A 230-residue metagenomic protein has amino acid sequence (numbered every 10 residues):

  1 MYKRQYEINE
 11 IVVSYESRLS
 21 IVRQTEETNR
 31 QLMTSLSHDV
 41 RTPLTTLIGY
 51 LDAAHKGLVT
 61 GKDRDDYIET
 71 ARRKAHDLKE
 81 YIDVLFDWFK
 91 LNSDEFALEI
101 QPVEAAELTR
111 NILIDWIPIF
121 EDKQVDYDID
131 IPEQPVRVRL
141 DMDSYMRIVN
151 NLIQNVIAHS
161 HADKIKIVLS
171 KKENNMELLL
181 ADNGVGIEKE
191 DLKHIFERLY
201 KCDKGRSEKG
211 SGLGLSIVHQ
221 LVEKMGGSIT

Functional and structural regions predicted by a protein language model:
E99-I114: A conserved beta-strand-to-alpha-helix junction within the catalytic ATP-binding
E99-Q101, E121, D126-V136: Conserved catalytic submotifs in the C-terminal HATPase_c
N155-I157: Short helix-loop "hinge" at the ATP-lid/N-box region of the Bergerat-fold HATPase_c
K164-N174: Short beta-strand/loop element within the Bergerat-fold HATPase_c
D182: Acidic ATP/Mg2+-coordinating residue in the GHKL
I187-Y200: Short conserved segment of the HATPase_c
G227-S228: Conserved glycine-rich
